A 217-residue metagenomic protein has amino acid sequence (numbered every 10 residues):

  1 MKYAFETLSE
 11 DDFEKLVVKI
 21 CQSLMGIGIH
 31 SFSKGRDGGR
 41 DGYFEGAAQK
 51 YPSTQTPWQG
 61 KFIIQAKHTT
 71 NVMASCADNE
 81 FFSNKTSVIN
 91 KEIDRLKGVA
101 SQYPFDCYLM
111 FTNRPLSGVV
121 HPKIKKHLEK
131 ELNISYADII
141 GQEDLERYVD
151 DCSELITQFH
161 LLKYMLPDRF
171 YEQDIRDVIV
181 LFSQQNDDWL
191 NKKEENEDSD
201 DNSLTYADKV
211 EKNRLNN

Functional and structural regions predicted by a protein language model:
M1-N217: Mixed-charge (Asp/Glu-Lys/Arg
